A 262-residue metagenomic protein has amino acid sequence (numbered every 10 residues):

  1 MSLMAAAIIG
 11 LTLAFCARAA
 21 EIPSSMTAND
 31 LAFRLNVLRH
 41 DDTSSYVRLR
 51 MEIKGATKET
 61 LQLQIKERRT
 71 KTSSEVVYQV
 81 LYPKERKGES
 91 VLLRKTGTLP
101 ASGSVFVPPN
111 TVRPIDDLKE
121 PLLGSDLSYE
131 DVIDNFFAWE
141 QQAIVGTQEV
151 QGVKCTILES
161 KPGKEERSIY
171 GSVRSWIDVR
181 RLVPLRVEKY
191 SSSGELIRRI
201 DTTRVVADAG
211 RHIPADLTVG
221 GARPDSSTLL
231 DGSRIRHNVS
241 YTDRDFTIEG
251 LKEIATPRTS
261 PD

Functional and structural regions predicted by a protein language model:
S2-A14: Bacterial N-terminal signal peptides
F15-A19: Sec/Tat signal peptide C-region and signal peptidase I cleavage site
A20-R34, H40-D41, E59, K84-K87 (+3 more regions): Flexible, processing/modification-adjacent segments and terminal tails in exported/periplasmic/extracellular proteins
V37-S44, A207-R211: Edge/loop elements at the starts and ends of beta-strands within beta-rich repeat scaffolds
H40-K54, V76-V77: A short, Trp-centered hydrophobic/proline-enriched beta-strand micro-motif
R48-K54, L81, E159-G163: Generic short beta-strand segments
Q64-S102: Mid-chain, structured segments of secreted extracytoplasmic proteins
P83, S125-D131, N135, E149-T247: Gly/Pro-enriched, hydrophobic low-complexity segments that function as extracytoplasmic propeptides/linkers
